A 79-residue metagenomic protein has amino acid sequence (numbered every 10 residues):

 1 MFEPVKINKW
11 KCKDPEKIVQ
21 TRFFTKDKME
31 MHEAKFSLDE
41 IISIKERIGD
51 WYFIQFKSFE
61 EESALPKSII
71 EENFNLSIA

Functional and structural regions predicted by a protein language model:
M1-M29, A34-F36, K45-I48, K57-S58 (+1 more regions): SH3-family beta-barrel domains
A64: Short aromatic/basic micro-patch
